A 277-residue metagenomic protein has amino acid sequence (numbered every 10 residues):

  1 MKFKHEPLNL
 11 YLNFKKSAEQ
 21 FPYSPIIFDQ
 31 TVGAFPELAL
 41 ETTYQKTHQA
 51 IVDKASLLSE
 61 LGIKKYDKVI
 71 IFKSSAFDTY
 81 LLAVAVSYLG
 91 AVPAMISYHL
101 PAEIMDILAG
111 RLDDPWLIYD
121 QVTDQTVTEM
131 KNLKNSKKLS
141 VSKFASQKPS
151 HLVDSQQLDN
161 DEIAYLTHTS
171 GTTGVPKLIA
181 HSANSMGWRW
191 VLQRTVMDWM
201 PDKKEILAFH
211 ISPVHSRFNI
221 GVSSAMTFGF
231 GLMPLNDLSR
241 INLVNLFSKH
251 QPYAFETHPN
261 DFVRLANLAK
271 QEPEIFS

Functional and structural regions predicted by a protein language model:
K2-L8, V141-I163, W190: Flexible, low-complexity linker/hinge segments
K4-Q30, Q49: A short N-terminal helical cap/helix-turn-helix that marks the beginning of AMP-binding/adenylate-forming
P22-P25, S150-H168, G174-V175, W199-I206: Conserved pre-ATP/AMP-binding loop-to-beta segment of ANL
I26-G62, D67-A76, L82-V84, E103-D106 (+1 more regions): Conserved AMP-binding/adenylate-forming core of the ANL superfamily
E41-Q45, A164-V191: Conserved AMP-binding A3 loop
K73-V84, H99-E103, F209-F228: Conserved coil-to-alpha-helix start sites within the AMP-binding
V84, Y88-Q157, S248, H258 (+1 more regions): Structural core segment of the AMP-binding/adenylate-forming
G187-I206, V214-N260, L268-E272: Conserved AMP-binding/adenylation subdomain of ANL enzymes
